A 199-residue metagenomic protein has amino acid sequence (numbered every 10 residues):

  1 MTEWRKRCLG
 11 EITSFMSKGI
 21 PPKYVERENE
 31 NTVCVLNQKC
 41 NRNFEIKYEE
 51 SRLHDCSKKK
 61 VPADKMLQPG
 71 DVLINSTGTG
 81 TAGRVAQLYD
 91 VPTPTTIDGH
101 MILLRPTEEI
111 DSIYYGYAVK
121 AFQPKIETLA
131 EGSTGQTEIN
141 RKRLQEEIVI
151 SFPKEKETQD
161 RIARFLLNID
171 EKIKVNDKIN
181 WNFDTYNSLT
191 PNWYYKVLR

Functional and structural regions predicted by a protein language model:
M1-I20, S151-T190, K196-R199: Non-catalytic DNA-recognition/assembly elements of restriction-modification systems
T2, P94-I102, S133-D160: A short glycine-rich beta-alpha junction/loop motif
K6-E26, K39-D71: Sequence-specific dsDNA recognition surfaces
N37, H54, K59-F122, G135: A short beta-sheet element
Q38-R42, Q123, R143: Short, small-residue-rich loop/turn micro-motifs
S51-R52, L88-Y89, A118, S151 (+2 more regions): "Short basic amphipathic alpha-helical interaction patches in structured regions
K58, I102-P106, E146-S151, L167 (+1 more regions): Short, well-ordered beta-strand elements within core beta-sheets of diverse protein domains
